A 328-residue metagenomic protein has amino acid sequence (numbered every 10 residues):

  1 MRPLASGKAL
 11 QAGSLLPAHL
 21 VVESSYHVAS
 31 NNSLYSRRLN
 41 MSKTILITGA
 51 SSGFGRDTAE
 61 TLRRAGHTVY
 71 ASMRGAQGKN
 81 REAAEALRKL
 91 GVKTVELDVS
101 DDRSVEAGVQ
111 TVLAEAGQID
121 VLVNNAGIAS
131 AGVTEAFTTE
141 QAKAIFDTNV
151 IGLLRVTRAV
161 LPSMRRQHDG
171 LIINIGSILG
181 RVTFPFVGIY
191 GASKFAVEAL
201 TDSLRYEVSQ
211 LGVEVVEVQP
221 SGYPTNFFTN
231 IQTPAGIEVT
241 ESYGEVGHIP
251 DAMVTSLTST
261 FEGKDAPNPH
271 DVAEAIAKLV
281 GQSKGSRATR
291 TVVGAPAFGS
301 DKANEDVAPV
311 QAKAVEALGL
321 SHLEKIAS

Functional and structural regions predicted by a protein language model:
S51-S52: Conserved glycine-rich cofactor-binding loop
A65-R81: Conserved glycine-rich Rossmann-like NAD(P)H-binding loop of the short-chain dehydrogenase/reductase
L97-A107, T139: The beta1-alpha1 cofactor-binding region of Rossmann-like NAD(H)/NADP(H)-dependent oxidoreductases
V133-T134, Q141-K143: Substrate-binding pocket helix/loop in short-chain dehydrogenase/reductase
T157, S193: Active-site helix of classical SDR
S177: Residue(s) in the substrate-gating loop at a strand-loop-helix junction that position the organic substrate next
Q210-R287: SDR active-site lid
